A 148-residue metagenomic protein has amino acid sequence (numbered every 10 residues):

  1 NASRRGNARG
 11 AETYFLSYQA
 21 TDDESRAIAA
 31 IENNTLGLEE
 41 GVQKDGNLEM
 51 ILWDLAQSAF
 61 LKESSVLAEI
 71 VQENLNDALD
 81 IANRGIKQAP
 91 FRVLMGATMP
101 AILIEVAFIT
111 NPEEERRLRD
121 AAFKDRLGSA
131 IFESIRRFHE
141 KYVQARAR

Functional and structural regions predicted by a protein language model:
N1-R148: Active-site-proximal helix/loop segments of hydrolytic enzymes
